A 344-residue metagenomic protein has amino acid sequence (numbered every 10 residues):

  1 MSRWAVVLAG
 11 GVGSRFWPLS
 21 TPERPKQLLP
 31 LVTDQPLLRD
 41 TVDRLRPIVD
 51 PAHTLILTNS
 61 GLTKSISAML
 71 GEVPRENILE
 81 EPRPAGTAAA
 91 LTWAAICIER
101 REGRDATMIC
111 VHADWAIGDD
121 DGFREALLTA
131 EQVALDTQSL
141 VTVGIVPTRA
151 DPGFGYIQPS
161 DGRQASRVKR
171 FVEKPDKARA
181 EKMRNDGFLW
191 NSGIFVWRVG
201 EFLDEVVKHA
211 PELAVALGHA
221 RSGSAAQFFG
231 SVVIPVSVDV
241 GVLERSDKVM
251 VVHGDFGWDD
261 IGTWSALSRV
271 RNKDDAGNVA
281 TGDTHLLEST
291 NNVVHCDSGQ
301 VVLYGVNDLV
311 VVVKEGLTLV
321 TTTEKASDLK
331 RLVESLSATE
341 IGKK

Functional and structural regions predicted by a protein language model:
M1, P47-V49, R101-G103, I109-C110 (+10 more regions): Solvent-exposed alpha-helices and their adjacent loops that cap or buttress functional pockets in soluble metabolic
M1-V7, R15-P18, P22, P30-G122 (+4 more regions): Conserved N-terminal catalytic core of the sugar/cofactor nucleotidyltransferase
S2, V199-K344: Left-handed beta-helix
L38, A94, D114, I157 (+3 more regions): Residue-level signal for inorganic ion chemistry
L55, M108, I194-F195, D259 (+1 more regions): A residue-level structural signature of the nucleotidyltransferase/glycosyltransferase Rossmann-like core
P84-A89, R149-D151, K177-R179, W258-D260: A short acidic, often aromatic-flanked loop/helix-cap motif at beta-alpha or helix-coil junctions that lines enzyme
I117-L217, R221-V233, M250, G299 (+1 more regions): Conserved core of the sugar-phosphate nucleotidyltransferase
